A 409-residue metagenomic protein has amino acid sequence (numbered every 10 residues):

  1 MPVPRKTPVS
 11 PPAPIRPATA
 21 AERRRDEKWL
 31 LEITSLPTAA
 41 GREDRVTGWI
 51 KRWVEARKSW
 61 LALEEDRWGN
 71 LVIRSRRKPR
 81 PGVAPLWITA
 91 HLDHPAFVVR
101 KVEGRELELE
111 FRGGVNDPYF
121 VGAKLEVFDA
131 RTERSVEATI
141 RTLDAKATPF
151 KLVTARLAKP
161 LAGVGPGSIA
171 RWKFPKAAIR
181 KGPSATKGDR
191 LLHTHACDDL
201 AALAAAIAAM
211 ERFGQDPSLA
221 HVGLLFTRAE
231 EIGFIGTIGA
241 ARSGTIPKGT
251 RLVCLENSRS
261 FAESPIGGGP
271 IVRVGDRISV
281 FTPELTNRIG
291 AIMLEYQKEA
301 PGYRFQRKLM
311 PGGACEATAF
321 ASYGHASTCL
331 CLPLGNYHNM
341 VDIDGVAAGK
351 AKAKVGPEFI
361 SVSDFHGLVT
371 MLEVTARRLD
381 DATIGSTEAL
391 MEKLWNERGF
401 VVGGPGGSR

Functional and structural regions predicted by a protein language model:
M1-R409: N-terminal hydrophobic/helix-forming segments and targeting peptides
